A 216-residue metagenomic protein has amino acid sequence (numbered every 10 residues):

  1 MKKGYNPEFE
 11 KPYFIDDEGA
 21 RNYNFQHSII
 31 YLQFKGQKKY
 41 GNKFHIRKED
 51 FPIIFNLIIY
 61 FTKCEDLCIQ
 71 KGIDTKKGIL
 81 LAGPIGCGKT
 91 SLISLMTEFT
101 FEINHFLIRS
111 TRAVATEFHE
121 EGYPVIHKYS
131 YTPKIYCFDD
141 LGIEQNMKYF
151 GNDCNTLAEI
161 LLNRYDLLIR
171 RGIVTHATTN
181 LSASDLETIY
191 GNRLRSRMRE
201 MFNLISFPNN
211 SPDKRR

Functional and structural regions predicted by a protein language model:
M1-D74, I205, D213-R216: A short, basic N-terminal segment
K2, I143-R216: Replace "adjacent to P-loop NTPase cores in ATP/GTP-dependent enzymes" with "adjacent to NTP-binding cores
G78: Walker A (P-loop) ATP-phosphate-binding motif of ABC ATPase nucleotide-binding domains
L81: Hydrophobic anchor at the beta1->P-loop junction of P-loop NTPases
G86-K89: Conserved glycine(s) of the Walker
L92, M96: Hydrophobic positions on the alpha1 helix immediately C-terminal to the Walker A/P-loop
E98-L107: Post-Walker A helix-loop "phosphate-sensing" segment adjacent to the P-loop in P-loop NTPases
F106-R112, E117-I169: Conserved nucleotide-sensing/catalytic segment adjacent to the nucleotide-binding pocket in NTP-handling enzymes
